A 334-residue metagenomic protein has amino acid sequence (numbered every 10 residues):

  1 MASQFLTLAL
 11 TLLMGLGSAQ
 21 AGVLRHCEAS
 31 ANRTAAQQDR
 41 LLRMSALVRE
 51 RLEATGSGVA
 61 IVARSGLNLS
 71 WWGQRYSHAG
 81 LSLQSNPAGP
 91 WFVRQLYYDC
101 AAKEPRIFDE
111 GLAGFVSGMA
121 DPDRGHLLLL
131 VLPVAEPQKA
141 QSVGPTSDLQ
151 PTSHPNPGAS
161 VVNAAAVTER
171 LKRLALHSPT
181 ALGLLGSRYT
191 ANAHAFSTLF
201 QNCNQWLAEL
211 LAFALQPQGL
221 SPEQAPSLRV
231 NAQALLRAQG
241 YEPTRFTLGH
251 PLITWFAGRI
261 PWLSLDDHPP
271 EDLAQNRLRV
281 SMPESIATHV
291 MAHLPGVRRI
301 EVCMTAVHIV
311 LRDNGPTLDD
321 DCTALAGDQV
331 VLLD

Functional and structural regions predicted by a protein language model:
Q4-G17: Bacterial N-terminal signal peptides
Q20-D334: Cysteine-nucleophile amide-bond enzymes
